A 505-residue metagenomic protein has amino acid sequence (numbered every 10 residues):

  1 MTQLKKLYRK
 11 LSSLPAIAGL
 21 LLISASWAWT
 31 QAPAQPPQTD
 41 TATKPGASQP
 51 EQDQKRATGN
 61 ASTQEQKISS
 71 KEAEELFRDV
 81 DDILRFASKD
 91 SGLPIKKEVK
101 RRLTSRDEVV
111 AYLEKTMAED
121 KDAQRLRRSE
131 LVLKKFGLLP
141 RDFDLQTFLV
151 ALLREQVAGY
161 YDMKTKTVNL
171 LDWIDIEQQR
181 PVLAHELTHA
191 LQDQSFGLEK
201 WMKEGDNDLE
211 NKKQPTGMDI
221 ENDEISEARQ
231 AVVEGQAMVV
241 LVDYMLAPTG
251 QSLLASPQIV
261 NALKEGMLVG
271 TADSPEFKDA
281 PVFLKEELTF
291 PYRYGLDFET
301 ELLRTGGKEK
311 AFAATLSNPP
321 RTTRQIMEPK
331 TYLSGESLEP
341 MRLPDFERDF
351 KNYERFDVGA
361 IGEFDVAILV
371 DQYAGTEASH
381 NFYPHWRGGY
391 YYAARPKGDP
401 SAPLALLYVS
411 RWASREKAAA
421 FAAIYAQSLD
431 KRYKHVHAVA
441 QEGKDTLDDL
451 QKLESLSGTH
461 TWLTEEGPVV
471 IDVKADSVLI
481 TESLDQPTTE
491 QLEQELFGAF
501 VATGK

Functional and structural regions predicted by a protein language model:
P15-S26: Bacterial N-terminal signal peptides
W29-E74, K505: Compositionally biased, proline/threonine/alanine/serine-rich low-complexity intrinsically disordered stretches
F77-V168, D172-E177: Auxiliary, metal-adjacent structural segments of Zn-dependent hydrolase domains
K96-M117, E204-Q214, L254-E265, P319-R321: Acidic helix-start/capping segments at beta-turn-to-alpha-helix junctions
V168-A184, I225-A228: Short pre-active-site segment immediately N-terminal to the catalytic Zn-binding motif
L187-K203: Catalytic Zn2+-binding segment of zinc metalloproteases
L254, L263-P403, V409: Pan-zinc metallopeptidase signature
G389-K505: C-terminal soluble interaction/assembly domains
